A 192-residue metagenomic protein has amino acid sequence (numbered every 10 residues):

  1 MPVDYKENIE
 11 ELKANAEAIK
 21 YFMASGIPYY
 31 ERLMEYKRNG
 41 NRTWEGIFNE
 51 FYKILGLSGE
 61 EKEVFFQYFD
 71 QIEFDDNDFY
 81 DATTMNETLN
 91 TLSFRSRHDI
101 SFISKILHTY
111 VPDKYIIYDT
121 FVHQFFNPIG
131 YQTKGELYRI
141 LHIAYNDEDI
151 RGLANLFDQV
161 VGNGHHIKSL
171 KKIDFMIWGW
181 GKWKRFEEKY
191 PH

Functional and structural regions predicted by a protein language model:
M1-R95, P112-H192: An N-terminal alpha-helical hairpin/helix-loop-helix interaction module that forms a charged, gly/pro-flexible surface
F102-H108: Short hydrophobic alpha-helical segments that form membrane-spanning helices or hydrophobic packing faces of helical
